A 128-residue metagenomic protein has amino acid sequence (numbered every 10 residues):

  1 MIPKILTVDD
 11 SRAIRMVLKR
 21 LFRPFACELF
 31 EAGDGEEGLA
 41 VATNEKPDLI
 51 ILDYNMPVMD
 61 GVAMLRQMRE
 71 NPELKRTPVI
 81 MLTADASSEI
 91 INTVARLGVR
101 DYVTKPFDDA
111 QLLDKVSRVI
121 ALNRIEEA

Functional and structural regions predicted by a protein language model:
R12-F30, L97: Two-component/phosphorelay signaling modules centered on CheY-like receiver
A26-G33, V41, V103: Short hydrophobic/Thr-rich beta-strand motif most characteristic of the beta2 strand and flanking loop of CheY-like
E45-I51: Active-site beta3 strand of CheY-like receiver
M56: Receiver (REC) domain active-site loop signature in two-component systems and cognate sites in sensor histidine kinases
R100: Short, glycine/charged-rich "phosphate-handling" switch motifs in NTP-dependent and phosphotransfer domains
F107-V116: C-terminal output helix
